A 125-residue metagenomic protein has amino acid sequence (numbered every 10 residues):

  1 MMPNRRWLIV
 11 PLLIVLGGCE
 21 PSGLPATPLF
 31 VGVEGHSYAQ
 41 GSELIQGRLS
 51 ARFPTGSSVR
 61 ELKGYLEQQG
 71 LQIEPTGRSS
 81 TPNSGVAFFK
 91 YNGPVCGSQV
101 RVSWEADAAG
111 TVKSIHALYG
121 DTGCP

Functional and structural regions predicted by a protein language model:
M1-L8: Bacterial N-terminal signal peptides that target proteins for export
I9-L13: Hydrophobic helical h-region of N-terminal Sec-dependent signal peptides in bacterial secretory/periplasmic proteins
V15-G18: C-terminal motif of bacterial Sec signal peptides marking the signal peptidase cleavage site
E20-G23: Bacterial signal peptide processing site
L29-E61, Q69: Terminal, regulation- and interaction-focused segments at domain boundaries
K63-S103: A cross-family detector of function-defining hotspots
F89-G123: Amphipathic N-proximal alpha-helical interface segments
